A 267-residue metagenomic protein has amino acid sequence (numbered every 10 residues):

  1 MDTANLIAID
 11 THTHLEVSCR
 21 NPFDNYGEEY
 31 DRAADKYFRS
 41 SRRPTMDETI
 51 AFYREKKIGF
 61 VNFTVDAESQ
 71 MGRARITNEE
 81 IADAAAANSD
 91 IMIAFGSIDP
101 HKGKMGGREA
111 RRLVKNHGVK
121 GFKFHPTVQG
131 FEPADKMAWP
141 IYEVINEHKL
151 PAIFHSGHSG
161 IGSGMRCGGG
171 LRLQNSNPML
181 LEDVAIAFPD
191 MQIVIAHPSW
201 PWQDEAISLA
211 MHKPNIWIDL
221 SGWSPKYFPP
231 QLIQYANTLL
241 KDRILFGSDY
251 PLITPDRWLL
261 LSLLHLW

Functional and structural regions predicted by a protein language model:
M1-L6, D47-F52, R111, M137-H148 (+1 more regions): Short amphipathic alpha-helices and their capping/turn segments at secondary-structure boundaries
M1-V65, G72-R73: An N-terminally biased module of ancient metal coordination in phosphate/nucleic-acid-related enzymes
T13, T64-V65, G96-P100, K123-P126 (+4 more regions): A cross-domain feature marking catalytic cores of carbohydrate-active enzymes and several ubiquitous metabolic/repair
H14-C19, A67-Q70, P100-M105, Q129 (+4 more regions): Active-site environment of divalent metal-dependent phosphoester hydrolases
D24, K120-G121, A134-L245: Catalytic pocket-lining loop regions of alpha/beta-barrel enzymes, especially the amidohydrolase/enolase/GH5 lineages
R42-T49, I76-A82, G106-R108, P178-L181 (+2 more regions): Alpha-helical scaffolding within the catalytic cores of extracellular/periplasmic polymer-degrading hydrolases
G59, A67-S163, R172: Active-site gating/metal-coordination segments in enzymes
K241-L245, Y250-W267: His/Asp/Glu-enriched, well-ordered alpha-helical/loop segment that forms or immediately abuts the divalent-metal
